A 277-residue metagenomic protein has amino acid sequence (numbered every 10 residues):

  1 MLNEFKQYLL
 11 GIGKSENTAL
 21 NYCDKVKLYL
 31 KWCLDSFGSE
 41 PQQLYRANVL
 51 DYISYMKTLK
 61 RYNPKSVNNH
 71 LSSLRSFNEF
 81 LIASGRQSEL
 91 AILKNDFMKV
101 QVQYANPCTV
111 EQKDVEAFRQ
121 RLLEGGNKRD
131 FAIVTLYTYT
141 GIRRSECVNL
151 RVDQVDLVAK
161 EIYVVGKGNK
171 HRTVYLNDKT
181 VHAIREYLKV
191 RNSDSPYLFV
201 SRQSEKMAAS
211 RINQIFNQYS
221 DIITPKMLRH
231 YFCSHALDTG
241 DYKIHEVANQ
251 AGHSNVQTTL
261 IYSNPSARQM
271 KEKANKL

Functional and structural regions predicted by a protein language model:
M1-L277: Conserved catalytic core of the tyrosine transesterase superfamily
